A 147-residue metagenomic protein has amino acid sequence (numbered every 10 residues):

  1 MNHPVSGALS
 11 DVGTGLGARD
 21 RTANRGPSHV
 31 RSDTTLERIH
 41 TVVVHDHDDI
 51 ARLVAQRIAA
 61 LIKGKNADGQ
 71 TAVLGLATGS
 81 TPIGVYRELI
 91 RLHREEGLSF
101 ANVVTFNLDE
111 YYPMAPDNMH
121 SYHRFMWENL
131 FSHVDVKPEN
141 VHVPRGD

Functional and structural regions predicted by a protein language model:
N2-P4, L9, D20-V73: N-terminal glycine-/serine-/threonine-rich phosphate-binding loop
R31-R38, L98-D147: Ligand-binding beta-strand-loop-alpha-helix segment within the catalytic cores of soluble metabolic enzymes
V43-V44, L74, Y111-P116: A short glycine/serine-rich beta->alpha loop
A55-K63, I90, R94, W127-F131: Generic structural signal for well-ordered alpha-helical scaffold segments
K63-E95: Glycine-rich N-terminal segment of FAD-binding domains in flavoprotein oxidoreductases, spanning the beta-loop-helix
